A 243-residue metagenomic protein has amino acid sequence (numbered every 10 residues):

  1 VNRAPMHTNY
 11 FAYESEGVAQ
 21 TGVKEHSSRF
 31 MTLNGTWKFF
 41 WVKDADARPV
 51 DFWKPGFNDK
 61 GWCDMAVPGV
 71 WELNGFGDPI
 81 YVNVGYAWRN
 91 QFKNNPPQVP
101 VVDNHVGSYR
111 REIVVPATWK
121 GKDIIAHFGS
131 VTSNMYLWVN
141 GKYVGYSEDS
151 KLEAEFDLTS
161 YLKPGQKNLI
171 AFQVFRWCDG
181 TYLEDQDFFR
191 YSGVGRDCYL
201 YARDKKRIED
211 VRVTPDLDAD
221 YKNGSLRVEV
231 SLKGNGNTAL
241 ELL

Functional and structural regions predicted by a protein language model:
V1-T32, T36-K38, A45: N-terminal pre-domain segments of enzymes
A19, V23, K38-V42, R48 (+5 more regions): Accessory beta-strand-rich segments of carbohydrate-active enzymes
L33, K54-F57, V144: Disulfide-rich extracellular domains of secreted proteins
D46-V50, A239-L242: Beta-strand acidic-aromatic groove motif in beta-rich domains, primarily in extracellular
R48-G61, M65-V67: Short Gly/aromatic-enriched secondary-structure transition segments
R89-Q98: N-terminal glycine-rich cofactor-binding segment
V139, N223-L243: Beta-strand-rich binding/interaction modules
P215-G224: Short, solvent-exposed loop/linker segments at the N-terminal edge of repeated beta-sheet extracellular domains
